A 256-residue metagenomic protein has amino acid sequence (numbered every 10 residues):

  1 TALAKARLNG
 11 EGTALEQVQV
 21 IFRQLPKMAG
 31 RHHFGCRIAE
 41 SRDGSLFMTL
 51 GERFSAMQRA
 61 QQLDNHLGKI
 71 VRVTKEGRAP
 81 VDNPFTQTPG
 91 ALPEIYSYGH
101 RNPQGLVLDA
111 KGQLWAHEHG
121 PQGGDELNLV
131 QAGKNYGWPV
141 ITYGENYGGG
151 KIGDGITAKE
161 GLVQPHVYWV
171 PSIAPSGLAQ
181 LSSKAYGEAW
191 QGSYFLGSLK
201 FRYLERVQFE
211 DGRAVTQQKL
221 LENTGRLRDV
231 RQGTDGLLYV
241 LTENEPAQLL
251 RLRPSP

Functional and structural regions predicted by a protein language model:
T1-A39: Asp-box/WD-like beta-propeller blade repeats and closely related beta-sheet repeat scaffolds
A2, L8, E52-Q217, A247-Q248 (+1 more regions): Beta-propeller domain segments
V20-P26, F85, L220-E222: Short loop/turn motifs that cap or connect beta-strands within the blades of beta-propeller-type repeat domains
R23, G30, Y98, V170 (+1 more regions): WD40 beta-propeller blade-start loop/N-cap
F34-R37, Q104, S176, R228: Beta-propeller and closely related beta-sheet repeat lectin domains
S45-F47, Q113, S193, L237: Generic structural signal for coil-to-beta-strand starts
H100, R213-T234: Conserved blade-ending motifs and adjacent loop-strand segments that build the rim/top face of beta-propeller domains
D229-P256: Blade-level signature of beta-propeller repeat domains, shared across WD40, Kelch, NHL, RCC1 and BNR/Asp-box propellers
